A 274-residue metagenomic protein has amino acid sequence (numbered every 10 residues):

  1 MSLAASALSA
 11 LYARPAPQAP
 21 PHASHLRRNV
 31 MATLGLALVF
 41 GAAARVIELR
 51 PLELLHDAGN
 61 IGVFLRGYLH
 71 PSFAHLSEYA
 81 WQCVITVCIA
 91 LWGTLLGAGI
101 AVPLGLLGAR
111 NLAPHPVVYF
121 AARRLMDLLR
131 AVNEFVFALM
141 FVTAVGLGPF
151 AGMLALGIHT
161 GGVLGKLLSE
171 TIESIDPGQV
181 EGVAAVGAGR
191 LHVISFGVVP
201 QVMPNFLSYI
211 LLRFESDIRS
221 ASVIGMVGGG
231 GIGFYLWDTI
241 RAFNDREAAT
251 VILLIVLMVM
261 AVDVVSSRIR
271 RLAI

Functional and structural regions predicted by a protein language model:
M1-L95, V102, L107, N111 (+2 more regions): N-terminal, non-cleaved signal-anchor transmembrane helix
L76, A80, V84, P114-A121 (+6 more regions): Alpha-helical membrane-protein architecture signal
A80-C88, A122-L129, N133, L211 (+2 more regions): Alpha-helical membrane-interface segments at transmembrane helix boundaries
L104-A138, L167-E170: Cytoplasmic-entry segments and transmembrane alpha-helices of multi-pass inner-membrane transporters
M126-G157: Generic hydrophobic transmembrane alpha-helix motif, especially the helices
T143, I218-I255, I274: Glycine-rich helix-loop "coupling/hinge" segments at transmembrane-helix boundaries in multipass transporters
L147-R213, V264: Membrane-cytosol interface at the C-terminal ends of specific transmembrane alpha-helices in multi-pass membrane
S208-L211, A249-I274: C-terminal transmembrane helix and the adjacent membrane-cytosol boundary/short C-terminal tail of inner/organellar
